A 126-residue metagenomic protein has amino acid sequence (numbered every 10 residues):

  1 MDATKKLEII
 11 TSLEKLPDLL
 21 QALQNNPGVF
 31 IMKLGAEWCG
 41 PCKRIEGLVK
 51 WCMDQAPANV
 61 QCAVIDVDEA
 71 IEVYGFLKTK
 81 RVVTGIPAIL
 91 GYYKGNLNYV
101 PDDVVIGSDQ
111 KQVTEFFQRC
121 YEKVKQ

Functional and structural regions predicted by a protein language model:
M1-F30, Q110-Q126: N-terminal leader/targeting and pre-domain segments
I10-E14, L34, E46-Y74: Thiol-based oxidoreductase modules, predominantly thioredoxin-like and allied folds used for disulfide exchange
L19-L23, Y74-R81: Short amphipathic alpha-helix with an adjacent loop that forms part of the alpha/beta core around
N26-V29, P57-V60, T84: Eukaryote-biased feature marking scaffold/signaling PDZ-domain proteins and nuclear chromatin regulators
F30-M32, C62, I89: Hydrophobic beta-strand anchors of alpha/beta hydrolase catalytic cores
G35-W38, G85: Short pre-active-site segment immediately N-terminal to redox-active cysteine/selenocysteine motifs in thiol-based
C39-C42, I89: The canonical Cys-X-X-Cys-His
V82-Q126: Non-catalytic, surface beta->alpha helical segment in thiol-disulfide oxidoreductase systems
